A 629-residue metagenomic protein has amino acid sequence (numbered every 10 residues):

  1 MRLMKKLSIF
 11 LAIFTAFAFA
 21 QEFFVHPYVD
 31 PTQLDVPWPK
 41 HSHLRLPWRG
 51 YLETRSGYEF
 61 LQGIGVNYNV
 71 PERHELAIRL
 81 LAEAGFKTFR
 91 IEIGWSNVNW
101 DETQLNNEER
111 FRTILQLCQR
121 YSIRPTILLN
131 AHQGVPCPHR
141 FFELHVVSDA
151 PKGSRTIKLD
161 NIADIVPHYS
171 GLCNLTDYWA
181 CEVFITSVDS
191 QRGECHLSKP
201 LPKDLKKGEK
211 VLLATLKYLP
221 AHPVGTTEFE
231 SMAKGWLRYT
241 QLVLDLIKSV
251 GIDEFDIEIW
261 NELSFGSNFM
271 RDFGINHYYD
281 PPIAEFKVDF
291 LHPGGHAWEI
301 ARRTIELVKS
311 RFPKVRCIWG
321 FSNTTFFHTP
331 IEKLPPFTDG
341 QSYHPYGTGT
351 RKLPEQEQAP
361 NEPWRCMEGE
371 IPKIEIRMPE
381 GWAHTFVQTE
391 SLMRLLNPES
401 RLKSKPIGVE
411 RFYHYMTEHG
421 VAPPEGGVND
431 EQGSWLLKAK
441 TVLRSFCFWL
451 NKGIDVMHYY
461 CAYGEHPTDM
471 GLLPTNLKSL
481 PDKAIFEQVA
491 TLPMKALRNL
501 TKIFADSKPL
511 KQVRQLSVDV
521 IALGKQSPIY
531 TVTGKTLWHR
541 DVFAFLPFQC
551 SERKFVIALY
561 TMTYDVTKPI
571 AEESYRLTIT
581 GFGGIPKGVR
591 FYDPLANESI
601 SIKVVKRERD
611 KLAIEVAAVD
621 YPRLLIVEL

Functional and structural regions predicted by a protein language model:
Q21-F86, S154-T156, S190, E194-K210 (+3 more regions): N-terminal carbohydrate-binding accessory modules
P27-W48, F448-E573, G583-R590, L595-E598 (+1 more regions): Aromatic- and carboxylate-lined catalytic core of secreted/periplasmic carbohydrate-active enzymes
Y68-E83, W236-L246, N323-K333, K438-F446: Short, acidic/polar
E75-E83, T88-P138, A221-T227, A233 (+2 more regions): Aromatic-lined substrate-binding rim segments of carbohydrate-active enzymes
E109, V135-K152, P200, K206-P223 (+5 more regions): Aromatic- and acidic-residue-enriched segments that line the glycan-binding/catalytic groove of carbohydrate-active
V135-D204: Autoprocessing Asn-cyclization modules and mimics
K234-G235, F255, D280-L443, K452: Noncatalytic carbohydrate-binding groove/subsite architecture in carbohydrate-active enzymes
S601-L629: C-terminal beta-strand-rich structural cap/linker in extracellular carbohydrate-active enzymes
